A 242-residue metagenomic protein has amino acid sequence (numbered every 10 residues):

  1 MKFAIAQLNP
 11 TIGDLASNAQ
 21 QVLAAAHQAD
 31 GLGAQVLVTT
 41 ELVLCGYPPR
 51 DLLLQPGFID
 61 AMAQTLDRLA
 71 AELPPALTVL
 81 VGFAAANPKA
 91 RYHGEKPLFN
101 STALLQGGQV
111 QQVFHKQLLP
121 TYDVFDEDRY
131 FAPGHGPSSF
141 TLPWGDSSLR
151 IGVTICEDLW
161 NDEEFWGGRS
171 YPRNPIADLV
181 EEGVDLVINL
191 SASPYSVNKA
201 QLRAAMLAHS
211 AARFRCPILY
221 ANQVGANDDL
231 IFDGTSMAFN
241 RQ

Functional and structural regions predicted by a protein language model:
M1-Q242: Enzyme catalytic cores with a strong preference for nitrogen-chemistry domains
